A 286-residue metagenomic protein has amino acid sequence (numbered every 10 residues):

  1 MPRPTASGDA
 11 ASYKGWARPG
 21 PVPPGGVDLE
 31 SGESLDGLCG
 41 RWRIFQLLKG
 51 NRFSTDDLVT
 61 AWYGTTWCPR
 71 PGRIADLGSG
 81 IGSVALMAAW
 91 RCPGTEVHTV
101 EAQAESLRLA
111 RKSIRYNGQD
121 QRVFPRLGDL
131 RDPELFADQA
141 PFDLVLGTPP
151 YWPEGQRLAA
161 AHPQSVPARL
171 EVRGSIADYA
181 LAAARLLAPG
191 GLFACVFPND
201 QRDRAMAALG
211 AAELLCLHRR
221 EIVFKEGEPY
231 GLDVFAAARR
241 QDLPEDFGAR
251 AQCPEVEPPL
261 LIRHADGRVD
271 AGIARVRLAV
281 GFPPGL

Functional and structural regions predicted by a protein language model:
M1-G32: N-terminal auxiliary segments of SAM/dcSAM-dependent transferases
R3, P229-L286: SAM/dcSAM-binding transferase cores
P71-G80: Conserved class I S-adenosyl-L-methionine
I81-G94: Conserved SAM-binding loop of SAM-dependent methyltransferases across substrates and taxa, primarily the Class I
E96-E101: Conserved SAM-binding motif I beta-strand of class I
L135-V145: A short acidic, Gly/Pro-enriched loop at the edge of an enzyme's catalytic core that lines a small-molecule cofactor
P149-D178, R185: Mobile active-site "lid"/loop adjacent to the S-adenosyl-L-methionine
R173-Y230: Conserved Class I SAM-dependent methyltransferase catalytic core
